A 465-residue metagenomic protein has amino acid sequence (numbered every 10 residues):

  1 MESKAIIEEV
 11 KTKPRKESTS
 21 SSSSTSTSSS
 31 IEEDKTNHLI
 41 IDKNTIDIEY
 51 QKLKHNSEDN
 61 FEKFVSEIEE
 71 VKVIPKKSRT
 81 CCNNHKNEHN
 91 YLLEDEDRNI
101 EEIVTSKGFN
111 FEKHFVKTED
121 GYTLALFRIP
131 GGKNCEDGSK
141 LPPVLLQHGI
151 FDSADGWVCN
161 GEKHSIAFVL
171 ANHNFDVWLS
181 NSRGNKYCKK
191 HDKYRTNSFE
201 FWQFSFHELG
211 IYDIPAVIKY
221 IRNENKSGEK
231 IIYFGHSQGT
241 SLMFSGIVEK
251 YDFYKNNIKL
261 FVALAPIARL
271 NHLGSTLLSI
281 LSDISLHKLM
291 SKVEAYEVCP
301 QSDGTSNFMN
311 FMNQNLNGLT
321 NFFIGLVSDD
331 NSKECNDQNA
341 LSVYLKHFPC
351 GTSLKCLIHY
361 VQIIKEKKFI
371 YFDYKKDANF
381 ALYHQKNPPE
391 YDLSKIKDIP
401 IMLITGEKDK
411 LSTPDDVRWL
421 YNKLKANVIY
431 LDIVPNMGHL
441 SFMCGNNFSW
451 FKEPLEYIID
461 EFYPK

Functional and structural regions predicted by a protein language model:
I100-G131: N-terminal cap/lid segment of alpha/beta-hydrolase-fold proteins
G131-K186, H191: Short, surface-exposed "cap/lid" segments of acyl-processing enzymes
F201-R222: Alpha/beta-hydrolase active-site loop
R222-E229, Q238-F380: Alpha/beta-hydrolase-fold enzymes
L403-T405: Short beta-strand/loop motif that positions the catalytic acidic residue of the alpha/beta-hydrolase fold
K408-S412: Acidic catalytic loop of the alpha/beta-hydrolase fold
T413-N422: Short alpha-helix in the alpha/beta-hydrolase fold that links the catalytic acid
D432-K465: Catalytic active-site module of serine/aspartate enzymes centered on a nucleophile-bearing elbow/loop
